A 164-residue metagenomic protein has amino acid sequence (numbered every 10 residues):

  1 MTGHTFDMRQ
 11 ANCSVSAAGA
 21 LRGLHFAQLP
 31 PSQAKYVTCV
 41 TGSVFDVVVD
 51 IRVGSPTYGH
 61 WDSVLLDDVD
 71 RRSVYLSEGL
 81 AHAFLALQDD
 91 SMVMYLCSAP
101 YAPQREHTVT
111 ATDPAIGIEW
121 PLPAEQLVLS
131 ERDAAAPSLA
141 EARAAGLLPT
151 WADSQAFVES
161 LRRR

Functional and structural regions predicted by a protein language model:
M1-R72, D90, A102-R164: Non-catalytic, conserved peripheral segments adjacent to functional cores
E78-C97: Ligand-binding loop in jelly-roll beta-barrel domains
